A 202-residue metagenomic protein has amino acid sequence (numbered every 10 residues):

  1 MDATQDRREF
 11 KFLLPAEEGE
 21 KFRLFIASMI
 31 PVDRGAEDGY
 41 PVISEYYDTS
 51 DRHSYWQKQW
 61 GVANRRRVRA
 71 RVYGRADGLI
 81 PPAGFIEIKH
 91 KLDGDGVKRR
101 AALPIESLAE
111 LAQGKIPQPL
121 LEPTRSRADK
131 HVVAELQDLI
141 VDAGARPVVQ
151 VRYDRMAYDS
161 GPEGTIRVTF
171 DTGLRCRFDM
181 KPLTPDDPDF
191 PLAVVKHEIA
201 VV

Functional and structural regions predicted by a protein language model:
M1-V201: Phosphate-end processing signature that detects enzymes handling 5′-triphosphorylated RNA and polyphosphate
